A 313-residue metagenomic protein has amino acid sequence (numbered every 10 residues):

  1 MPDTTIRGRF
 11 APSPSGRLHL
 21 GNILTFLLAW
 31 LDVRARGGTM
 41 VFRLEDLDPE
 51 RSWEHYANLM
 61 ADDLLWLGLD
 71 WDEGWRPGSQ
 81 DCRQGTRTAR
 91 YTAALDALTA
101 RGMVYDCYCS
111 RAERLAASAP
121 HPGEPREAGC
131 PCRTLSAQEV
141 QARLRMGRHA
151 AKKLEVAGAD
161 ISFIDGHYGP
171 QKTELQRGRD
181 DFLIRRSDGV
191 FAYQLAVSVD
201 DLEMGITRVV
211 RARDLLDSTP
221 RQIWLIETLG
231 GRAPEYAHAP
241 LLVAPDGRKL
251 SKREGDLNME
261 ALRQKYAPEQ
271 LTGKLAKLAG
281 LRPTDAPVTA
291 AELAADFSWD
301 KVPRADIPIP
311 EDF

Functional and structural regions predicted by a protein language model:
P2-A119, R213-D214, S218-G231: N-terminal Rossmann-like or analogous alpha/beta NTP/dinucleotide-binding catalytic cores that position adenine
L18-L20, D188-V190, K265-A267: Structural motif
H19, P49, D81-A89, M146 (+6 more regions): Noncatalytic linker/hinge segments flanking ATPase motor cores
W53-A57, A61, L65-Q171, L175-G178 (+2 more regions): Active-site neighborhoods of enzyme catalytic cores
Y105, S110, D217-S218, T228-F313: Catalytic adenosine-cofactor/nucleotide-binding cores of aminoacyl-tRNA synthetases and other
A112-S251, N258-L262: Active-site cores that bind ATP or allylic diphosphates and position pyrophosphate for catalysis
